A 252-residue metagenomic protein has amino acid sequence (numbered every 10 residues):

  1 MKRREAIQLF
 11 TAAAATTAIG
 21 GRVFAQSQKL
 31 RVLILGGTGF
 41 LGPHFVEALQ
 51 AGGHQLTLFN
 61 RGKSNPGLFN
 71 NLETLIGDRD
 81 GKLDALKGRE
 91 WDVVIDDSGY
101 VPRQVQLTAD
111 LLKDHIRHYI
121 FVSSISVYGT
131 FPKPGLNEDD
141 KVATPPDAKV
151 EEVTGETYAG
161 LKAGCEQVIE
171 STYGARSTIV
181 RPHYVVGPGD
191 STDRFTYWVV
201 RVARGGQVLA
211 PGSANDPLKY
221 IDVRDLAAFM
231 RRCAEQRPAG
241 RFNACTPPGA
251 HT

Functional and structural regions predicted by a protein language model:
R3-A25: N-terminal export signals
L35-G52: N-terminal Rossmann NAD(P)H-binding glycine-rich loop of SDR-like oxidoreductase domains
F59-K63: N-terminal Rossmann-fold cofactor-binding loop
I76-W91: Conserved Rossmann-fold cofactor-binding substructure of NAD(P)-dependent oxidoreductases
R89-P146, G164-E166: NAD(P)-cofactor binding segment of oxidoreductase domains
K149-I179: Active-site Tyr-X1-5-Lys
T172-L218: NAD(P)-dependent short-chain dehydrogenase/reductase
V200-V208, D216-A250: Alpha-helical substrate-binding/gating segment
